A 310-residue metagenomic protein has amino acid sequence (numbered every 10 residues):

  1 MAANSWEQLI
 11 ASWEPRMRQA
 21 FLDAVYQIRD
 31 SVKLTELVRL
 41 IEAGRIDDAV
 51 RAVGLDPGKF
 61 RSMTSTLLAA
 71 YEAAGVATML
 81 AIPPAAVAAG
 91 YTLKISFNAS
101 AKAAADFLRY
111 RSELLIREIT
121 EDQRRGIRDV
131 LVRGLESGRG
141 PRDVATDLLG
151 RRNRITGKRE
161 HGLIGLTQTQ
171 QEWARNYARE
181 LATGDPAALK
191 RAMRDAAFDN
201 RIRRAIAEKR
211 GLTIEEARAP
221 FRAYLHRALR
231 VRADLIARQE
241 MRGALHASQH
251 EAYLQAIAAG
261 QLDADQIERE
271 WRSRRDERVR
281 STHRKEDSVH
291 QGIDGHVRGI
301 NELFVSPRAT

Functional and structural regions predicted by a protein language model:
M1-H226: N-terminal leader/targeting and assembly helices and adjacent pre-domain segments
T213, P220-T310: Acidic, glycine-rich two-metal-ion catalytic cores of nucleic acid-processing enzymes
